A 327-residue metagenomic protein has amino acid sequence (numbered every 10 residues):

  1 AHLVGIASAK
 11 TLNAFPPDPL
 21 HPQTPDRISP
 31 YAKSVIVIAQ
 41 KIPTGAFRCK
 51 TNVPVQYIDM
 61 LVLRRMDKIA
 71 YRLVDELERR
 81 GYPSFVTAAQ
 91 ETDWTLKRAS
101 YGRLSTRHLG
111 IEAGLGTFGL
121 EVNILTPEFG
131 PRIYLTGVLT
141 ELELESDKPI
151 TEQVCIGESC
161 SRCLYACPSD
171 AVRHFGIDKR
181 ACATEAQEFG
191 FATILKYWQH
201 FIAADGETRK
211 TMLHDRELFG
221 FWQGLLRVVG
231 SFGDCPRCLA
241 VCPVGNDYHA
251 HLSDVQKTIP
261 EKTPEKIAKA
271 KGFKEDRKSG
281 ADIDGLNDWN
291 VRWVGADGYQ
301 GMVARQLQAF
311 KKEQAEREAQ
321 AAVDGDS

Functional and structural regions predicted by a protein language model:
A1-M66: Non-catalytic, usually N-terminal nucleic-acid engagement modules in DNA/RNA processing proteins
V4-I6, T11, I36, Y57 (+3 more regions): Generic preference for hydrophobic/aromatic residues in regular secondary structure cores
P17-Q23, A70-R72, E318-A321, D326: Short alpha-helical segments and helix-capping/turn motifs at coil-helix boundaries
P25, S105, L195, K266-K271: Short alpha-helix boundary/capping motifs
L61-T263: Catalytic cores of enzyme domains
D254-Q256, P260-I267, A315-S327: Compact disulfide-stabilized, cysteine-rich extracellular microdomains and processed peptide cores in secreted proteins
P260-K269, E275-W289: Short, C-terminally biased terminal segments at protein or domain edges
A281-E318: Long, compositionally biased charged/polar accessory segments in the mid-to-C-terminal portions of proteins
